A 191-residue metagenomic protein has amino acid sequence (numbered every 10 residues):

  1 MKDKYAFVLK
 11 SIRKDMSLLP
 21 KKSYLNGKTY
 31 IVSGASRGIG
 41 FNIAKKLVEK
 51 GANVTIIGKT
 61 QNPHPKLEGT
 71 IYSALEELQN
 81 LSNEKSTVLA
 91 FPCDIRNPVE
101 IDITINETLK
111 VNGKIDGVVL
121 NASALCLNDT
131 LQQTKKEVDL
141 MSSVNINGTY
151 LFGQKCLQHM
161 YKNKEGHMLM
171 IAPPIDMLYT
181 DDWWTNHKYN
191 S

Functional and structural regions predicted by a protein language model:
M1-T29: Non-catalytic terminal and boundary segments that flank Rossmann-like NAD(P)-dependent oxidoreductase
T29, S36-R37: Conserved glycine-rich cofactor-binding loop
A52-S73: Conserved glycine-rich Rossmann-like NAD(P)H-binding loop of the short-chain dehydrogenase/reductase
E68, D102, L125-D139, T180-H187: Conserved mid-core segment of classical short-chain dehydrogenase/reductases
F91-I103, K135: The beta1-alpha1 cofactor-binding region of Rossmann-like NAD(H)/NADP(H)-dependent oxidoreductases
K110, V144-K162, D176: Amphipathic alpha-helical dimer-interface segment in Rossmann-like NAD(P)H-dependent oxidoreductases
D116, A124, L131-Y150, E165 (+1 more regions): Catalytic Tyr-X3-Lys loop
L169-S191: Catalytic loop of short-chain dehydrogenase/reductase
